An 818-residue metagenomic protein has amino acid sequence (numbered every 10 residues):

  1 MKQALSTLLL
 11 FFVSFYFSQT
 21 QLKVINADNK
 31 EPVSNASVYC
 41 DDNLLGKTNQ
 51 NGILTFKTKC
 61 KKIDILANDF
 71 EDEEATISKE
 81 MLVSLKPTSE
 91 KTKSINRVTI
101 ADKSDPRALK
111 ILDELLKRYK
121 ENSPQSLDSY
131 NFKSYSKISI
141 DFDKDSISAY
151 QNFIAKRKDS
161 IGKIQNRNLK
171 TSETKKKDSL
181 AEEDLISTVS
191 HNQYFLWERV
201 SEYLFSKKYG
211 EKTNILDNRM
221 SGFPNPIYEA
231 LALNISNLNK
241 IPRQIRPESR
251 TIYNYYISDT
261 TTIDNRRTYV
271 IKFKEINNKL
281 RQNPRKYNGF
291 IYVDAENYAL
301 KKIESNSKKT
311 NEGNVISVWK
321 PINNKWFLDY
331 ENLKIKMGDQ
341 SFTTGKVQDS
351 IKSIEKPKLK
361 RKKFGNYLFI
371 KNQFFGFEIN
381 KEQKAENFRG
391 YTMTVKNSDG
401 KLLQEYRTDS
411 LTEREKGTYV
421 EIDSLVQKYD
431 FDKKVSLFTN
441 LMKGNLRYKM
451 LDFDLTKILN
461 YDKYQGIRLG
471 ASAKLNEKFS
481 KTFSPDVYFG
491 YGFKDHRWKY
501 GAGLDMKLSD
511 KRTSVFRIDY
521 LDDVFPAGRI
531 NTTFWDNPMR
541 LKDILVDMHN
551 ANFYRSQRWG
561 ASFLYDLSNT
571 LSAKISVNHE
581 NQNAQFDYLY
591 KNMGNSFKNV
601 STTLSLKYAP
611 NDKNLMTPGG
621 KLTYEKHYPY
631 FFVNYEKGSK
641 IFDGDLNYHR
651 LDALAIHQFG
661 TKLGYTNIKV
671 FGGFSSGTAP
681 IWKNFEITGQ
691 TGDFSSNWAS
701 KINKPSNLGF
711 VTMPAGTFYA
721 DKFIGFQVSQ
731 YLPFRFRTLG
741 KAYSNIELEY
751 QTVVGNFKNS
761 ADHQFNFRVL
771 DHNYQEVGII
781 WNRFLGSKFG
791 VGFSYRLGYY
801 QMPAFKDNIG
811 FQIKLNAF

Functional and structural regions predicted by a protein language model:
T20, D28-D42: Short, ordered, surface-exposed loop/turn motifs in non-cytosolic proteins
K30, T55-K62: Short Pro-Gly-centered beta-turn/loop motif in secreted/extracellular proteins
A36-Y39, I63, I100, F132: Hydrophobic beta-strand segments
C40, D64-T76: A short, solvent-exposed loop/turn motif at the edges and junctions of modular extracellular/periplasmic domains
N43-I53: Short, acidic Ser/Thr/Gly-rich low-complexity loop/linker segments typical of extracellular and cell-surface proteins
I77-K103: Extracellular beta-sheet/turn segments enriched in Thr/Pro/Gly and aliphatic residues
R97-T268, F273-L280, R285, I351-M450 (+11 more regions): Structured extracytoplasmic
S236-Q244, I379-F818: Exposed, low-structure sequence patches enriched in small/polar residues
